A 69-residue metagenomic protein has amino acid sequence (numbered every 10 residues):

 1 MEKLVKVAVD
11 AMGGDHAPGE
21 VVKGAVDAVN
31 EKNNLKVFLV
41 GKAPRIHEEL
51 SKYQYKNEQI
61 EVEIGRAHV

Functional and structural regions predicted by a protein language model:
M1-H47: N-terminal phosphate-binding or glycine-rich loops at protein starts, especially the Walker A/P-loop of NTPases
K23-A25, Y53, V62: Generic preference for flexible, low-structure residues
N30-N33, S51-Q59: Short helix-capping segments at alpha-helix termini
F38, E61-E63: General small-molecule cofactor/ligand-binding pocket signal
A67-V69: Conserved small/polar residues in nucleotide/adenosyl-binding loops
